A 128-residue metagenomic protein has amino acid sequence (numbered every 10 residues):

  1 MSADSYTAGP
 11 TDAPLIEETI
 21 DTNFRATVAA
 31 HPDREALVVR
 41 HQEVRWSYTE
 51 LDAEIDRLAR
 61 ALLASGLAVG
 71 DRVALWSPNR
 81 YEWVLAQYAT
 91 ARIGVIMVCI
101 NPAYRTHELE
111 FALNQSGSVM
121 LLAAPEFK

Functional and structural regions predicted by a protein language model:
M1-E18: Flexible, non-catalytic linker and terminal segments flanking ANL/adenylate-forming cores
P10, H41, Y48, C99 (+1 more regions): Short, flexible active-site loop motifs that bind/organize anionic cofactors or intermediates
P10-D12, W46, V73-A74, I96-M97: Short, contiguous strand/loop micro-motifs
L15-A36: A short N-terminal helical cap/helix-turn-helix that marks the beginning of AMP-binding/adenylate-forming
D21, D52-I55, K128: Hydrophobic face of alpha-helices
A36-Y88, R105-E110: Conserved AMP-binding/adenylate-forming core of the ANL superfamily
A64-S65, R92-K128: Structural core segment of the AMP-binding/adenylate-forming
